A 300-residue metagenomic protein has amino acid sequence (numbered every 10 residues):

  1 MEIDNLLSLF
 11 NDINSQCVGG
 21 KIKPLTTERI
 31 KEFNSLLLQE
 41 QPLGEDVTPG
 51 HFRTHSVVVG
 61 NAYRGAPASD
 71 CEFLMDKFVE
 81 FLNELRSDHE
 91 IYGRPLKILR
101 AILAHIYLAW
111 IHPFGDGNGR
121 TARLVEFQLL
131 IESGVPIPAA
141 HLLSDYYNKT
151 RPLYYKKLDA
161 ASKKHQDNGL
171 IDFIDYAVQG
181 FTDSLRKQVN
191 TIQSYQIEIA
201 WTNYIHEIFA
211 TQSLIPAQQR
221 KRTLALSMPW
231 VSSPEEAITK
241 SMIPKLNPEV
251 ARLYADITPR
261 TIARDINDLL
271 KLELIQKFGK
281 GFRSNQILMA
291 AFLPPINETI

Functional and structural regions predicted by a protein language model:
M1-D116, R120-I300: FIC/Doc superfamily catalytic core
